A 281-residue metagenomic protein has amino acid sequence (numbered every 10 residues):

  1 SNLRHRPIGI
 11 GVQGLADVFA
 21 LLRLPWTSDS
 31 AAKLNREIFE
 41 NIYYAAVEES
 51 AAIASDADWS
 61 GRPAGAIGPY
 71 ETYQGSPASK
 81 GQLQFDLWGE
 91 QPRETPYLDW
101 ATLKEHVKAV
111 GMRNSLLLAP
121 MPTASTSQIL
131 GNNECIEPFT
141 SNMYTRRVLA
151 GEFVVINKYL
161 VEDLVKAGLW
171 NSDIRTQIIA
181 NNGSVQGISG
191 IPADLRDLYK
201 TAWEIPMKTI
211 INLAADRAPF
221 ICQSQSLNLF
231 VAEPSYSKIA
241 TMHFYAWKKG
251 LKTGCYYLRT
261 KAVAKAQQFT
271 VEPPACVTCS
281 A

Functional and structural regions predicted by a protein language model:
S1-R23, V185-G190, N212: Core structural elements
L3, P7, P25-T123, A193-R196 (+2 more regions): Internal maturation/activation junctions in enzymes
G9-G11, F19, P25-T27, Q74 (+4 more regions): Generic, ordered loop/turn and secondary-structure boundary motif
A16-V18, S30, G131: Residue-level recognition of conserved structural "scaffold" positions that shape functional pockets and channels
D17-A20, L24, E40-W59, E162-S172 (+2 more regions): Generic secondary-structure signature for well-ordered alpha-helical cores
R93-Y97, H106-R113, L118-A281: Catalytic alpha/beta core of large soluble enzyme barrels
